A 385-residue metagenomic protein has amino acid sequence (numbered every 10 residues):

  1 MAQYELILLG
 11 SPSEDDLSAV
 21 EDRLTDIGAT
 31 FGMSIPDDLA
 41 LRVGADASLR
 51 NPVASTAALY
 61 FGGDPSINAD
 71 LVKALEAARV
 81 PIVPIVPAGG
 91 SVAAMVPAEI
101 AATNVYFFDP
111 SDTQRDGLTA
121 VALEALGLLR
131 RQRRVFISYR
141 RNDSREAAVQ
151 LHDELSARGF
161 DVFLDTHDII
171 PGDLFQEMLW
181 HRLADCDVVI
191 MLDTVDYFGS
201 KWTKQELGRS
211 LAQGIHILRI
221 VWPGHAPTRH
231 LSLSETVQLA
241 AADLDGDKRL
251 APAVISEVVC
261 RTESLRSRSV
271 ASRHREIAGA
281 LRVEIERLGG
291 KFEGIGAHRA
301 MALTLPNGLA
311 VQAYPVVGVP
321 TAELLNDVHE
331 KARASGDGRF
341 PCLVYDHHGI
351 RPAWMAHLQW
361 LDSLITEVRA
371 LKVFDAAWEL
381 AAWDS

Functional and structural regions predicted by a protein language model:
A2-G32, P65, K73, P81-A157 (+1 more regions): C-terminal interaction surface of TIR/SEFIR-family domains
E21-N51, L151-H181, V195-K201, P315-P320: Conserved BB-loop
D46-A54, V72-L75, H329-A334: Short, well-structured alpha-helical segments in soluble
S55, C186: An anion/phosphate-binding loop that grips the pyrophosphate of nucleotide cofactors and donors
Y60-V80, V195-I215, R229, I350-L358: Conserved TIR/SEFIR loop-to-helix hotspot centered on a Trp-containing motif with a nearby acidic residue
I82-I85, I190-M191, H216-V221: Short hydrophobic alpha-helical runs that function as membrane-insertion/retention elements
E177-H181, E206-G208, S232-T236: Short low-complexity, flexible loop/linker segments enriched in glycine and/or proline with clustered acidic
